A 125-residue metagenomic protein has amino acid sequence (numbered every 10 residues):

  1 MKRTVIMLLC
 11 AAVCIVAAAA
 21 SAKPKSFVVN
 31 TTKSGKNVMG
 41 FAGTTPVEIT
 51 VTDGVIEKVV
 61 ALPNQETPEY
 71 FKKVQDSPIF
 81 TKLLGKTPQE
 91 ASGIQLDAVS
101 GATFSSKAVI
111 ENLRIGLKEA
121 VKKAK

Functional and structural regions predicted by a protein language model:
M1-A22: N-terminal export/membrane-targeting signals
S26-K125: Active-site- and interface-proximal helix/loop "cap" or "latch" segments in soluble metabolic and energy-transducing
